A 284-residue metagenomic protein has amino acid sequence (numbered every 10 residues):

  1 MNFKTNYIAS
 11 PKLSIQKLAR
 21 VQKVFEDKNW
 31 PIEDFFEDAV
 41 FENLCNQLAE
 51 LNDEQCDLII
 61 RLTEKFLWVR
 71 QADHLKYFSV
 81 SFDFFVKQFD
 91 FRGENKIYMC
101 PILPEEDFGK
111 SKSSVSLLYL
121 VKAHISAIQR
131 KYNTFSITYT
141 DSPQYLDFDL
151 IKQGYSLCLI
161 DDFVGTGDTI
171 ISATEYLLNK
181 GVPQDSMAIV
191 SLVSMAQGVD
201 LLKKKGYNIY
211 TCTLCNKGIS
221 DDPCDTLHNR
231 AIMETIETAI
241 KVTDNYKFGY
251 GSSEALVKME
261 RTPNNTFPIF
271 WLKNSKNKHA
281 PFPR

Functional and structural regions predicted by a protein language model:
N2-K112, A123, S172-R284: PRPP-dependent phosphoribosyltransferase catalytic core
K110-S156, G165-S172: Short, glycine/charge-rich flexible loops or terminal/linker lids adjacent to PRPP-binding catalytic cores
L159-I160: Generic enzyme active-site microenvironment
